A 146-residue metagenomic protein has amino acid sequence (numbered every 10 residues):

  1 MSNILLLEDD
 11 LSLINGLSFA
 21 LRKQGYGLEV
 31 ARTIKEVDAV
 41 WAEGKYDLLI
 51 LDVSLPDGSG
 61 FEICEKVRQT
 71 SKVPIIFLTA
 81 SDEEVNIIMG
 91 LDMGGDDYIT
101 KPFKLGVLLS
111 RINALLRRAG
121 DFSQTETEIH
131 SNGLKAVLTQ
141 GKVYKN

Functional and structural regions predicted by a protein language model:
M1-G120: N-terminal/domain-start alpha-helical segments
A114-N146: Short, Lys/Arg-enriched segments at the junction into DNA-binding effector domains of transcriptional regulators
